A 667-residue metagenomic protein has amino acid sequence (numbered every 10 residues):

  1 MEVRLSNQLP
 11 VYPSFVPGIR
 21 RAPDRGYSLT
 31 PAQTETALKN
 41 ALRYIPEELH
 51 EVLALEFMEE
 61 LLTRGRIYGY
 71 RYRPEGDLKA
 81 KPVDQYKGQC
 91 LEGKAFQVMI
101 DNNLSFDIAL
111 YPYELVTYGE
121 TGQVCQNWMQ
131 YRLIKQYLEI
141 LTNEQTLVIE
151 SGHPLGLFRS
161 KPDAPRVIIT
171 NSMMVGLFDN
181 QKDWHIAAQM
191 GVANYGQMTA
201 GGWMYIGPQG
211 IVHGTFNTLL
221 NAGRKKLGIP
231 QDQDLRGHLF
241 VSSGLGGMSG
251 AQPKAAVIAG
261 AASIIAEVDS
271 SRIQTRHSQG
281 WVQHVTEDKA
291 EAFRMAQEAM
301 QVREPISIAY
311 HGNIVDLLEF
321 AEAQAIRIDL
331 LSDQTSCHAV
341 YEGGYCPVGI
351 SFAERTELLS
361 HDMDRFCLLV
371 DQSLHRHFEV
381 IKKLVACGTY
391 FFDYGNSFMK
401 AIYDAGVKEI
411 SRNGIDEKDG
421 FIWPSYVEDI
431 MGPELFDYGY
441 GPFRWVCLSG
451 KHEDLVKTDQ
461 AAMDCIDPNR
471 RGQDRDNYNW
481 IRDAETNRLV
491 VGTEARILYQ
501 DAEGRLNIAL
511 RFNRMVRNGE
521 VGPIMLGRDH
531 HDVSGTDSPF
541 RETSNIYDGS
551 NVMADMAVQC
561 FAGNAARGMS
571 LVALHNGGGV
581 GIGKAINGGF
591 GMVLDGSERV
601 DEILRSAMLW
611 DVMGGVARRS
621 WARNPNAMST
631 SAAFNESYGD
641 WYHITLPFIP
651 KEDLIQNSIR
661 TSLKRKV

Functional and structural regions predicted by a protein language model:
M1-G214, L220, R224-L227, Q231-D232 (+4 more regions): N-terminal ligand-binding/catalytic initiation module
D101-F106, P112-Y113, I186, V192-T199 (+11 more regions): Catalytic cofactor-binding cores of redox enzymes
I140-Q145, G260-A261, R327-L330, K383-Y390 (+2 more regions): Structural alpha-beta junctions
T146-S151, I169-T170, S242, I265-A266 (+5 more regions): General beta-strand structural signal in soluble alpha/beta enzymes
Q197-L220, R224, R236-L239, L245-R303 (+6 more regions): Catalytic or ion-translocation cores adjacent to nucleophile or general acid/base/metal-coordination motifs in diverse
V257-A259, E322-R327, V348, V407-S411 (+3 more regions): Short, solvent-exposed amphipathic alpha-helical segments in soluble enzyme and RNA/protein-processing domains
A290-I508: Core active-site phosphate/anionic-ligand binding loop and the adjoining beta-turn-alpha structural block in enzyme
M295-E304, A309-Q324, I328, N626-K664: C-terminal domain-closing interface element
